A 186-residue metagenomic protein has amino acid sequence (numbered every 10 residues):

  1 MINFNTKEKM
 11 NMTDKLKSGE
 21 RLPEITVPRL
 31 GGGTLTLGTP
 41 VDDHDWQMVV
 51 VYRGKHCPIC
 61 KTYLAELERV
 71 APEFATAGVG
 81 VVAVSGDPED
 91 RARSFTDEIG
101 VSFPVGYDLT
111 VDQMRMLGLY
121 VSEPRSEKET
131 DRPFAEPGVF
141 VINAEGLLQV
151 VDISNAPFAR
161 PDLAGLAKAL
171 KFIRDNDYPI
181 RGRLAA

Functional and structural regions predicted by a protein language model:
I2-A186: Chalcogenol-based redox active-site neighborhoods
